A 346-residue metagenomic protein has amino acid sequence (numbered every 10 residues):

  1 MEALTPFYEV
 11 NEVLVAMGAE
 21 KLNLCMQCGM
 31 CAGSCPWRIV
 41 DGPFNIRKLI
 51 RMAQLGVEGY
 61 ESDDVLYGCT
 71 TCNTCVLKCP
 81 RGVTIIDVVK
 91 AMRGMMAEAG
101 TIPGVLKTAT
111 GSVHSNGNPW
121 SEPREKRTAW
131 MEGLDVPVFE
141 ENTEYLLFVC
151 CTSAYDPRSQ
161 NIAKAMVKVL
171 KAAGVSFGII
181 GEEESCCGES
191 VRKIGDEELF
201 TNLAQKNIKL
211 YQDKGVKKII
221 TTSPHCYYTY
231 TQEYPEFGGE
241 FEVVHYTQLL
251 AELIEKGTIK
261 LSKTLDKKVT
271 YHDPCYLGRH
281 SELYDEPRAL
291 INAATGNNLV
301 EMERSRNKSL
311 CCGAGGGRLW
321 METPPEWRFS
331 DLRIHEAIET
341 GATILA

Functional and structural regions predicted by a protein language model:
M1-A32, P36-R38, G42-S62: N-terminal cysteine/histidine-rich coordination modules
M1-N11, I254-A346: Redox cofactor-anchoring modules in respiratory/redox and cofactor-processing assemblies
V13, L22, I39, I50-T222 (+1 more regions): Iron-sulfur-cluster electron-transfer modules
C25-A32, C72-C75, C275, G313-G315: Cysteine-cluster motifs in flexible loop/terminal segments that predominantly coordinate metals
T201-I208, L249-G257: Active-site glycine-rich loop that binds ribose-phosphate moieties when present
T222-H225, T247, A346: Helix N-cap/beta->alpha junction signal
Y227-Q248: Short acidic, glycine/proline-enriched helix-loop-strand junctions
